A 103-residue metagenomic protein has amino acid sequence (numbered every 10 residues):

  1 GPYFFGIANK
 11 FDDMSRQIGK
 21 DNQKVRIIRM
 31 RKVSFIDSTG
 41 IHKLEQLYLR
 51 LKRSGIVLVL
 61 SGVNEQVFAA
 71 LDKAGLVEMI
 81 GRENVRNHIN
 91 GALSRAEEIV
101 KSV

Functional and structural regions predicted by a protein language model:
G1-V103: Structured cytosolic domains appended to multi-pass membrane proteins
